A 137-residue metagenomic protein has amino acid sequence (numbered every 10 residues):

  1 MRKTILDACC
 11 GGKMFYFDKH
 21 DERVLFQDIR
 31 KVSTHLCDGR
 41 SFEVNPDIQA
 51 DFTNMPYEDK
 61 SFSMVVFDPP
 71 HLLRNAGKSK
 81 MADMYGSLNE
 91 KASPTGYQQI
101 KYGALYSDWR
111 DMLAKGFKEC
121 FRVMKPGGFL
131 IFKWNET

Functional and structural regions predicted by a protein language model:
M1-T137: Class I S-adenosyl-L-methionine-dependent methyltransferase catalytic core
